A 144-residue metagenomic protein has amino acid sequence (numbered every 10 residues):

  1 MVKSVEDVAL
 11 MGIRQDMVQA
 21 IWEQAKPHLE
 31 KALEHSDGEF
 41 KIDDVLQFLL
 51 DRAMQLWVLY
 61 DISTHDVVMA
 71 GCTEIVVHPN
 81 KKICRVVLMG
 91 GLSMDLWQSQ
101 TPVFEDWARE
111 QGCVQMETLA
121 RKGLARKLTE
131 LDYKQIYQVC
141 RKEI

Functional and structural regions predicted by a protein language model:
M1-F40: Short amphipathic alpha-helix that is part of the acyltransferase structural core
K3, I83, D132-Y133, K142: Secondary-structure boundary/capping motif
H35-L56: Active-site rim helix/loop that mediates acceptor-substrate recognition in acyltransferases
L46-Q47, E74-V77, D106: Short, flexible, glycine/charge-rich loop motifs used to bind or transfer phosphoryl groups or to couple energy/partner
D51-M94: Conserved donor-binding loop and adjoining core beta-sheet/short helix segment in diverse acyl/aminoacyl transferases
M54, E130-K134: Short glycine-aromatic motifs
K81-T129: Acyl-donor binding region in acyl/amide transferases
L119, K134-I144: Conserved catalytic-core motifs of GNAT/GCN5-like acyltransferases
